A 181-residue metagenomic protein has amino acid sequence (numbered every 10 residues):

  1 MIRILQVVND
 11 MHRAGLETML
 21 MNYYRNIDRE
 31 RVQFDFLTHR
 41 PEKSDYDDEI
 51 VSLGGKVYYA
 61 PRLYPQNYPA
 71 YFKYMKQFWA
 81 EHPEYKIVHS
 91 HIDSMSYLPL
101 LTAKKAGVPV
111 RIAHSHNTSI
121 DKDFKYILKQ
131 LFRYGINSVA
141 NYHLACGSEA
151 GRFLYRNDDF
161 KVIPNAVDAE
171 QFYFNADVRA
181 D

Functional and structural regions predicted by a protein language model:
I2, Q6-A70: N-terminal strand-loop element at the rim of the active site of nucleotide-sugar-dependent glycosyltransferases
S52-K56, R62-I87, Y97-L101, K105 (+1 more regions): An amphipathic, basic-hydrophobic alpha-helix
M75, Y173-D181: A short helix/loop element that forms part of the nucleotide-sugar donor recognition site in Leloir-type
S90, A145-C146, V162: Short beta-strand scaffold positions
S90-S96, S115: Short His-centered aromatic/hydrophobic patch
K105, I112-C146, L154-Y155: A conserved, positively charged/aromatic
E149, A166: Carbohydrate-associated surface elements
